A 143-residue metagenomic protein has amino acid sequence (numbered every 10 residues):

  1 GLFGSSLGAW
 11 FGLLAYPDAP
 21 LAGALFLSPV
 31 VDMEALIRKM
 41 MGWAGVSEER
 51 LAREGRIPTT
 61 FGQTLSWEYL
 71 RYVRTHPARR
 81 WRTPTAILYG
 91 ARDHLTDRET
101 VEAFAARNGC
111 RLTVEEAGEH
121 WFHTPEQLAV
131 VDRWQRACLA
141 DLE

Functional and structural regions predicted by a protein language model:
G1, P20-A103, R107-V114, E119-L142: The alpha/beta-hydrolase serine catalytic core
F3-G12: Gly/Ala-rich beta-loop-alpha elbow adjacent to hydrolase catalytic centers
A15-Y16: Aromatic pocket-lining residues of Rossmann-like dinucleotide-binding sites
